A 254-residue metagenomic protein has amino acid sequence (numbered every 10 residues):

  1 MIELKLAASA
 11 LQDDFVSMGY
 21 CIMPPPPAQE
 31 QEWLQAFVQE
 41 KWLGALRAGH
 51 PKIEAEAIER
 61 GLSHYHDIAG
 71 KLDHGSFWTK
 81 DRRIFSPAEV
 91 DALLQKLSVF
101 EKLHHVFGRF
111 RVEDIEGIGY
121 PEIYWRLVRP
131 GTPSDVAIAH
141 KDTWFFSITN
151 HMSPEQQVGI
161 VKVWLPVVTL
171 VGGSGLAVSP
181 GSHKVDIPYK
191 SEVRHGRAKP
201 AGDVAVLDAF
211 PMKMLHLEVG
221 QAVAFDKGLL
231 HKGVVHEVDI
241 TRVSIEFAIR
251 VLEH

Functional and structural regions predicted by a protein language model:
M1-D114, L217-E218: N-terminal auxiliary "cap/dimerization" subdomain that precedes the catalytic jelly-roll/cupin core of mononuclear
F15, Y120, E155-V158, V171 (+3 more regions): A generic fold-level signal
Y20-I22, K162-P166, M212-M214, A222-A224 (+1 more regions): Conserved hydrophobic/aromatic beta-strand scaffold that supports enzyme active sites
P27-E30, W125, P130, W144 (+5 more regions): Short, solvent-exposed loop/turn segments at secondary-structure junctions
H104-V178: Conserved double-stranded beta-helix
L165, D239-H254: A short hydrophobic beta-strand segment most commonly corresponding to one strand of the jelly-roll/cupin
V171-L230: Double-stranded beta-helix
V234-V238: Short proline/glycine-enriched turn/loop segments at secondary-structure junctions
